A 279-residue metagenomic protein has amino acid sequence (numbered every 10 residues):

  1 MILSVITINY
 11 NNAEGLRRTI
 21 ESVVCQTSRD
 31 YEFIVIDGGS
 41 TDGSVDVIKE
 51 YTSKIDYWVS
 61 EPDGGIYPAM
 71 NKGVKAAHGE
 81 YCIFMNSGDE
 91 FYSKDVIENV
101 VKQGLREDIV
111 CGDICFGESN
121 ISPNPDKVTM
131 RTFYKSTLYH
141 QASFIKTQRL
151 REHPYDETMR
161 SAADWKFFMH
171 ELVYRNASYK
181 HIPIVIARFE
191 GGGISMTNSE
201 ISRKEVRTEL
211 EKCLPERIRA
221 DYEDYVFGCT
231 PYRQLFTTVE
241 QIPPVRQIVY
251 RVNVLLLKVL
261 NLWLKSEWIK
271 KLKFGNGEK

Functional and structural regions predicted by a protein language model:
M1-S4, E32, K166: Cell-envelope/extracellular polymer assembly enzymes that use nucleotide-activated donors
T19, S60-A77: Glycine-rich, basic loop-to-helix element that forms the pyrophosphate-binding segment of sugar-nucleotide handling
E21-D30: Short, acidic, metal-binding catalytic loop of nucleotide-sugar glycosyltransferases
D30-G39, V59-P62: Short beta-strand/loop segment that forms part of the nucleotide-sugar
D37-D46, N86, E90: A conserved acidic beta->alpha catalytic loop
C82: Short aromatic/hydrophobic "clamp" motif used to bind/position activated sugar donors
E90, K94-P123: Conserved donor NDP-sugar-binding/catalytic core segment of glycosyltransferases
F116, I121-E209, L214: Conserved nucleotide-sugar donor-binding catalytic segment
